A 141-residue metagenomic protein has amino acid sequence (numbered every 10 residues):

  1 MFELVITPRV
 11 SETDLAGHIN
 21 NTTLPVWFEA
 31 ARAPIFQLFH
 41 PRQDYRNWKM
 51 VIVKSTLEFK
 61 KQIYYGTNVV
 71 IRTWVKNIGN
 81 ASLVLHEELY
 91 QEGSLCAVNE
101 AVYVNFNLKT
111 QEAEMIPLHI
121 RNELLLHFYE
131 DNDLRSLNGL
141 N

Functional and structural regions predicted by a protein language model:
M1-V70, K76-N141: Terminal targeting signals and extreme-terminal segments of soluble enzymes
